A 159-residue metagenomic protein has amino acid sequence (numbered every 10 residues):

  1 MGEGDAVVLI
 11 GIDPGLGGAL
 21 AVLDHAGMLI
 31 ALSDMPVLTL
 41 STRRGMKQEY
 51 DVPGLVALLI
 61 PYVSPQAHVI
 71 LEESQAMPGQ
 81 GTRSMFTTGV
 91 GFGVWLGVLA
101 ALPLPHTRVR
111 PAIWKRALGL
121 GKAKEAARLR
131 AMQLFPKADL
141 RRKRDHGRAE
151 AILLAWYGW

Functional and structural regions predicted by a protein language model:
M1-W159: Phosphate- and other anionic-substrate recognition elements at nucleic-acid/protein interfaces
